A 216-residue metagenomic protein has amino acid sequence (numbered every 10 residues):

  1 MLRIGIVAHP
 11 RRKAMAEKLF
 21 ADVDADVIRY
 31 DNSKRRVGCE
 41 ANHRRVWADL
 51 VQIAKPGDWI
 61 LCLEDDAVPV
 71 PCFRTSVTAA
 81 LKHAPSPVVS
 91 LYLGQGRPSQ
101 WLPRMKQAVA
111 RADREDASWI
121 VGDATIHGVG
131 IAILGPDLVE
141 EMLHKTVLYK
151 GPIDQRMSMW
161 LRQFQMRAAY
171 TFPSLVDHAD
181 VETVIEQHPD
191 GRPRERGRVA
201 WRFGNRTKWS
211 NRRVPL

Functional and structural regions predicted by a protein language model:
M1-L63, A67-L216: An acidic/histidine-cluster motif and surrounding catalytic segment that typifies divalent-metal-assisted enzyme active
